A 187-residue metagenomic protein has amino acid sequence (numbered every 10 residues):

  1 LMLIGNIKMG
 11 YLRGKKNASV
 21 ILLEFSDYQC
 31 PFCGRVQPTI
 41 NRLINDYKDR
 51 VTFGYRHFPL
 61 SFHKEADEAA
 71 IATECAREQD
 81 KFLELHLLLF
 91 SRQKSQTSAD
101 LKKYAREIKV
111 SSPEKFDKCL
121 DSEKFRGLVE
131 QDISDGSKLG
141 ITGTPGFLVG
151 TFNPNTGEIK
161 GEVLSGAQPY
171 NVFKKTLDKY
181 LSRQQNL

Functional and structural regions predicted by a protein language model:
L1-G5, A99: Periplasmic c-type cytochrome electron-transfer domains
I4-V20, N45: A short beta-strand-turn-helix
I7-Y11, T39-I40, I133-S134: A generic local structural motif
K8-M9, G54, F116, K160: Glycine-rich, flexible loop/turn motifs
G14, L23, S165: Residue-level detector of conserved, well-ordered beta-strand and adjacent loop positions that form binding/recognition
A18-S112, L139-T142, K179-R183, L187: Structural alpha/beta surface segment adjacent to cysteine/selenocysteine redox centers across thiol/disulfide enzymes
K103-L187: C-terminal cap of thioredoxin/glutaredoxin-like
